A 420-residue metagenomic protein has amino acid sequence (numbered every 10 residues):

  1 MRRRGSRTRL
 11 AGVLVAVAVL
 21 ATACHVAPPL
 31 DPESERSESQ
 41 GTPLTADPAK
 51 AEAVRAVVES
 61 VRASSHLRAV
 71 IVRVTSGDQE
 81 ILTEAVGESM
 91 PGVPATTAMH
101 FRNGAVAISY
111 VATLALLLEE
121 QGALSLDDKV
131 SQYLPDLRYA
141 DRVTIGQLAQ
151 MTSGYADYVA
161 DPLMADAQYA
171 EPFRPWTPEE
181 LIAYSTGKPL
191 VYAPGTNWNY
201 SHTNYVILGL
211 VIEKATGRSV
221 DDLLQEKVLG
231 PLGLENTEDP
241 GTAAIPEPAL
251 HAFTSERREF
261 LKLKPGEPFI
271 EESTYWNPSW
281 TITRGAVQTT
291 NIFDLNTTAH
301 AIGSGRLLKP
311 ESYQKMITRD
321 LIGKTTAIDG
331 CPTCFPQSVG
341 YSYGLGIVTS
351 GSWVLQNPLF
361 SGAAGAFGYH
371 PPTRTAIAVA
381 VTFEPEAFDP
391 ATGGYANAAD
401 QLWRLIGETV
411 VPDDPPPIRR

Functional and structural regions predicted by a protein language model:
R2-P29: Secretory targeting and sorting signals
C24-E84, R218, G266-R420: Catalytic loop of the DD-peptidase/beta-lactamase superfamily, centered on the K-T-G motif and neighboring
Q40-V54, V61-P94, H100-A107, L124 (+4 more regions): Extracytoplasmic/periplasmic mature domains of Sec-exported, cell-envelope-associated bacterial proteins
K50, V54, N103, A107 (+5 more regions): Hydrophobic (often cysteine-bearing) scaffold residues that line and stabilize catalytic clefts of nucleotide/cofactor
S64-R68, G92-L148, Y192-T203, T283: Short active-site loop at a secondary-structure junction that contains or immediately precedes the catalytic residue(s)
I71-R73, R102, Q147-A149, N199 (+3 more regions): Structural recognition of the beta-strand scaffold that forms the well-ordered cores of secreted hydrolase catalytic
R142-W353: Short, surface-exposed loop or secondary-structure junction motifs that flank catalytic or metal-binding residues
